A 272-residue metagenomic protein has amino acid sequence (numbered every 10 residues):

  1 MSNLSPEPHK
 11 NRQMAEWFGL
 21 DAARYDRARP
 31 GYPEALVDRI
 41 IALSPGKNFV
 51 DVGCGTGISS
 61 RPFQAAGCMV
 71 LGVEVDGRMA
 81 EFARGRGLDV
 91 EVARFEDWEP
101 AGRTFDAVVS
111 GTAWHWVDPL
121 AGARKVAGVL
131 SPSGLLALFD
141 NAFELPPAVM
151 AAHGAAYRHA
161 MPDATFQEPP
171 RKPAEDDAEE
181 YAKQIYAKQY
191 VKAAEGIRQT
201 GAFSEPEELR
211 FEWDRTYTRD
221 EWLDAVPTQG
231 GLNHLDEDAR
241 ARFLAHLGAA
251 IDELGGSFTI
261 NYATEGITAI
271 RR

Functional and structural regions predicted by a protein language model:
M1-S44: Conserved class I S-adenosyl-L-methionine
K47-G53: Conserved class I S-adenosyl-L-methionine
T56-W98: Class I SAM-dependent methyltransferase SAM/SAH-binding core
W98-V108: A short acidic, Gly/Pro-enriched loop at the edge of an enzyme's catalytic core that lines a small-molecule cofactor
A107-L120: A short SAM/SAH-binding and catalytic strip from SAM-dependent methyltransferases
A121-P132: A short glycine-rich, Lys/Arg-flanked "PGG" loop and its adjoining helix->strand segment in the class I
S131-E212: Conserved catalytic/acceptor-binding region of the Class I
K183-R272: Conserved Class I S-adenosyl-L-methionine
